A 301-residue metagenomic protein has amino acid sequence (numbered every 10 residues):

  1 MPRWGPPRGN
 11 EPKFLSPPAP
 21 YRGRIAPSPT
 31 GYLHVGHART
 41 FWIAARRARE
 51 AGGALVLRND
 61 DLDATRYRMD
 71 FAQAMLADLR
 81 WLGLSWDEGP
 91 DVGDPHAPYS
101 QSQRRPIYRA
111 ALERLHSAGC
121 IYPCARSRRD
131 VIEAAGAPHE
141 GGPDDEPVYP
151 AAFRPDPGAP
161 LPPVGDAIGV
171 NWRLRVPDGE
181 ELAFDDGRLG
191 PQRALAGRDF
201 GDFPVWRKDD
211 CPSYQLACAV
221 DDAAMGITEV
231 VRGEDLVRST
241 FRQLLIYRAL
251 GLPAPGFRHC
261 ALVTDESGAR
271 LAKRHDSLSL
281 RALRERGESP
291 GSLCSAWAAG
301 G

Functional and structural regions predicted by a protein language model:
M1-Y32, E50, L55, L82 (+4 more regions): Non-catalytic terminal extensions that flank enzyme cores
W4, N10-H139, E234-D235, S239-L252: N-terminal Rossmann-like or analogous alpha/beta NTP/dinucleotide-binding catalytic cores that position adenine
R8-N10, A77, D144-D145, G201: Intrinsic disorder/low-complexity signal
D70, A74, G141-G142, K273 (+1 more regions): Alpha-helix boundary/capping detector
D87-P90, A254-F257, G291-L293: Short, surface-exposed acidic
R109, E113, I132, R154 (+2 more regions): Generic detector of well-ordered alpha-helical segments enriched in charged/polar residues, highlighting helical
R129-A272, S279-R284: Active-site cores that bind ATP or allylic diphosphates and position pyrophosphate for catalysis
